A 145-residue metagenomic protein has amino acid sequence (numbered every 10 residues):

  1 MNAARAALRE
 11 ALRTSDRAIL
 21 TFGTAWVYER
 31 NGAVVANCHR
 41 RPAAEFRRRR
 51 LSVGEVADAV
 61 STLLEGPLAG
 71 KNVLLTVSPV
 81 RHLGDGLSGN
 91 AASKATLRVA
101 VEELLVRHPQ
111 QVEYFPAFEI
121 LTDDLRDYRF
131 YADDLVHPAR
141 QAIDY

Functional and structural regions predicted by a protein language model:
M1-Y145: Extracellular glycan-modifying ectodomains
